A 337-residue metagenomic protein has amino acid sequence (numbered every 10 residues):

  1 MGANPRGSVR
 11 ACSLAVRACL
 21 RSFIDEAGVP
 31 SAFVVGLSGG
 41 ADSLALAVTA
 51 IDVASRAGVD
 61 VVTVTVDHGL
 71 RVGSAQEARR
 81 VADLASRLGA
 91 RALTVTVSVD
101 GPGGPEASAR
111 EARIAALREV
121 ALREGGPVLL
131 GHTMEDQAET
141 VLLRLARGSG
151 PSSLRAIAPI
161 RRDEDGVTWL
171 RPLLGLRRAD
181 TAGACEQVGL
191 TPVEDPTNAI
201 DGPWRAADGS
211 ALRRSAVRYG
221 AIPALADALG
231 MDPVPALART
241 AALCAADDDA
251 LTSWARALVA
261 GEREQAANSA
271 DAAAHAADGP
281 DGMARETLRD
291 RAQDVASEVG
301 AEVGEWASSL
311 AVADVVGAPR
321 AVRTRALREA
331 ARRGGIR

Functional and structural regions predicted by a protein language model:
M1-Y219: Core alpha/beta nucleotide-donor-binding catalytic domains of modification enzymes
A3-N4, A11-D42, V62, H68 (+4 more regions): AMP-forming adenylation/ATP pyrophosphatase catalytic core
P5, L130, A206, S210 (+3 more regions): Generic alpha-helical structural element
A57, D227-D232, A331-R337: Short helix-capping/linker segments at secondary-structure and domain boundaries
G126-Q137, M231-A250: Electropositive, surface-exposed helix/loop patches at the edges of structured domains that serve as adaptable
L145, S149, R161, G189-P192 (+5 more regions): Short, well-ordered alpha-helical segments in soluble proteins
A184, V188-A242, S269-A277, D281 (+1 more regions): Mid-to-C-terminal catalytic subdomains of enzymes that bind/position adenosyl phosphate moieties or nucleic-acid
